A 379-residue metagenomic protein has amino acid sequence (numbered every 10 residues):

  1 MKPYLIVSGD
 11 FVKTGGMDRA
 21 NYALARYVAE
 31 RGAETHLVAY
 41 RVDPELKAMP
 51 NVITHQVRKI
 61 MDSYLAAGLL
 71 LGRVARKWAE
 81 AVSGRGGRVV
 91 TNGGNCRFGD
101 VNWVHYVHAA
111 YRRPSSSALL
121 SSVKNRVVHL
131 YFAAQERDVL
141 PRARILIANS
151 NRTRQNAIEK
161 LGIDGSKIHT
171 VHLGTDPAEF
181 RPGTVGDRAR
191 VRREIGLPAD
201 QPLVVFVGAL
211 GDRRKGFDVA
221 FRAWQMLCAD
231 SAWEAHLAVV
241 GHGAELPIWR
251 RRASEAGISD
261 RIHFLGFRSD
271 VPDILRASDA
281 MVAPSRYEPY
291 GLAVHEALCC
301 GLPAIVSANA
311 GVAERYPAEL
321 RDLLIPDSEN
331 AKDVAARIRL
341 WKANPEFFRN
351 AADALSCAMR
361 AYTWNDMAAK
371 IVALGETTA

Functional and structural regions predicted by a protein language model:
F98-R137, L173, A178: Acceptor-binding helix/loop patch of EC 2.4 sugar-transfer enzymes, predominantly nucleotide-sugar-dependent
P141-T170, T175-P182: A short, active-site helix/loop in glycosyltransferases that binds the activated sugar's phosphate group
R181-L197, A352: A short helix/loop element that forms part of the nucleotide-sugar donor recognition site in Leloir-type
P198-K215, F221-W224: Conserved donor-binding/catalytic core segment of Leloir-type glycosyltransferases
P247-G266: Nucleotide-activated donor-binding/catalytic signature segment of Leloir-type glycosyltransferases, i.e., the conserved
F267, R286: Aromatic "clamp/platform" in nucleotide-sugar-dependent glycosyltransferases that forms part of the donor/acceptor
P303-S307: Short hydrophobic beta-strand element within catalytic cores of glycosyltransferases and related nucleotide-activated
L323-A331, L340-P345: Conserved acidic donor-binding segment of nucleotide-sugar-dependent glycosyltransferases
